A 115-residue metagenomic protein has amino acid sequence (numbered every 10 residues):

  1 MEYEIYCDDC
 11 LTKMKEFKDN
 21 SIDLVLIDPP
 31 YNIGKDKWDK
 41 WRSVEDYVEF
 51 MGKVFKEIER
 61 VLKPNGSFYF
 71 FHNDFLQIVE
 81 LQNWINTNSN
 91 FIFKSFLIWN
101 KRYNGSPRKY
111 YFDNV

Functional and structural regions predicted by a protein language model:
M1-V115: Core catalytic lobe of class I
